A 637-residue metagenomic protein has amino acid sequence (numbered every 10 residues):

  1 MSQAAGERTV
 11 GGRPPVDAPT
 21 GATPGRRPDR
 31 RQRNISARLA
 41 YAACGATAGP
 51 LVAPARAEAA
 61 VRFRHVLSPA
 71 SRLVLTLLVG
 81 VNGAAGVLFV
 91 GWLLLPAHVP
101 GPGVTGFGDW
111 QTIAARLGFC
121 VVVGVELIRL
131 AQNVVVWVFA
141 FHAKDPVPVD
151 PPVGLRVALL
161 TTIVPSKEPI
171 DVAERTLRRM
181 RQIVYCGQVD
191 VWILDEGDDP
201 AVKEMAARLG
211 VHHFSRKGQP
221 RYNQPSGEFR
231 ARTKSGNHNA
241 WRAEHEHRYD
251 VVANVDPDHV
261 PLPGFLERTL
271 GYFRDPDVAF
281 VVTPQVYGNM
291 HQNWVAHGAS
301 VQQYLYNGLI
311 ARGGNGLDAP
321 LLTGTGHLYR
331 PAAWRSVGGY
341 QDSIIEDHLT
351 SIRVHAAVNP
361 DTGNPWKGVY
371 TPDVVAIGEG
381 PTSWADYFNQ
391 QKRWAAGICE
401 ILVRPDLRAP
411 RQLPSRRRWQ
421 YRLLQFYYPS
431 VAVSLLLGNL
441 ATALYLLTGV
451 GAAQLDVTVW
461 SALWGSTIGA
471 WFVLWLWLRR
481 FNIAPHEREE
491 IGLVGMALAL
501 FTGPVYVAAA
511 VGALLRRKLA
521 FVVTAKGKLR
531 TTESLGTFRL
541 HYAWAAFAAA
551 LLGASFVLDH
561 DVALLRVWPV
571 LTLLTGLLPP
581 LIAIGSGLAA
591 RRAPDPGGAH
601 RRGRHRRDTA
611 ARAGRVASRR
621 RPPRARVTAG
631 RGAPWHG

Functional and structural regions predicted by a protein language model:
L51-R178: N-proximal low-complexity "stem/linker" segments adjacent to membrane-targeting elements
E58-V81, E168-A173, P410-S434, R517 (+3 more regions): Loop-to-transmembrane boundary segments
L88-G124, A140, V149, Y427-A520 (+1 more regions): Membrane-embedded multi-pass helical conduit in multi-pass membrane proteins, especially envelope-biosynthetic
R156-L160, D190, R335, L349: Cell-envelope/extracellular polymer assembly enzymes that use nucleotide-activated donors
T176-Q188: Short, acidic, metal-binding catalytic loop of nucleotide-sugar glycosyltransferases
D195-K203, A207, G218-R221: A conserved acidic beta->alpha catalytic loop
F214-D250, P263-L349, R353-G363, V375-F426: Long helical/loop segments within the catalytic core of UDP-sugar-dependent glycosyltransferases, especially the large
V255-V260: The conserved acidic donor/metal-binding loop of glycosyltransferases
